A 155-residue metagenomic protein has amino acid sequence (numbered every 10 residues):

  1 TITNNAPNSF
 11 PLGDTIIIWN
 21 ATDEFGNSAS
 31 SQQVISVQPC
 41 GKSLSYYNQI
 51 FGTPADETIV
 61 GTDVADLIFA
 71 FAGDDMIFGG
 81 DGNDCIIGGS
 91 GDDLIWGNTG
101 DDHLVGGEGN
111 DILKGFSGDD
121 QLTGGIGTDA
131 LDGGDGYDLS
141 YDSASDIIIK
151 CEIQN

Functional and structural regions predicted by a protein language model:
T1-Q33: Serine/threonine-rich, repeat-prone extracellular segments and beta-strand-based repeat modules of secreted/surface
S31-Q33, D120, D138: Extracytoplasmic/periplasmic beta-strand context in beta-sandwich domains, especially the cupredoxin/COX2 CuA-binding
S36-K42: Extracellular interdomain linker/stem segments of modular secreted and single-pass surface proteins
S43-L44, F51-G52, V60-G61, A70 (+9 more regions): Glycine-centered beta-turn/loop sites at beta-strand termini
I148-Q154: Short, low-complexity, Pro/Ser/Thr/Gly-rich segments in the mature regions of secreted, periplasmic
